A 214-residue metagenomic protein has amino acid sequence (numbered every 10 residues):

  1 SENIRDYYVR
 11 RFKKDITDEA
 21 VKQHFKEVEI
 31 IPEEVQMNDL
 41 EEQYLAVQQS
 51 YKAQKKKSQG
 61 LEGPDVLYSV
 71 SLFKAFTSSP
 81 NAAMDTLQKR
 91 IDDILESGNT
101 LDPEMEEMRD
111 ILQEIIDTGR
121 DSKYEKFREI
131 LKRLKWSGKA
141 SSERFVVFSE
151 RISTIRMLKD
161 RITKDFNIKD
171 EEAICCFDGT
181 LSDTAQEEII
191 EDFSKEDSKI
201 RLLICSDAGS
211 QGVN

Functional and structural regions predicted by a protein language model:
S1-D93: Inter-lobe coupling linker of SF2 helicases/translocases
F12, S149-I152, S206-A208: A short beta-strand-to-loop transition that corresponds to the Sensor-1 phosphate-sensing loop of AAA+ P-loop ATPases
H24-M37, S71-L202: Conserved Helicase C-terminal RecA-like lobe
E42, I152-I155, S210: Alpha-helix N-cap/helix-start and coil->helix boundary motif
I204-N214: SF2 helicase motor core recognition
